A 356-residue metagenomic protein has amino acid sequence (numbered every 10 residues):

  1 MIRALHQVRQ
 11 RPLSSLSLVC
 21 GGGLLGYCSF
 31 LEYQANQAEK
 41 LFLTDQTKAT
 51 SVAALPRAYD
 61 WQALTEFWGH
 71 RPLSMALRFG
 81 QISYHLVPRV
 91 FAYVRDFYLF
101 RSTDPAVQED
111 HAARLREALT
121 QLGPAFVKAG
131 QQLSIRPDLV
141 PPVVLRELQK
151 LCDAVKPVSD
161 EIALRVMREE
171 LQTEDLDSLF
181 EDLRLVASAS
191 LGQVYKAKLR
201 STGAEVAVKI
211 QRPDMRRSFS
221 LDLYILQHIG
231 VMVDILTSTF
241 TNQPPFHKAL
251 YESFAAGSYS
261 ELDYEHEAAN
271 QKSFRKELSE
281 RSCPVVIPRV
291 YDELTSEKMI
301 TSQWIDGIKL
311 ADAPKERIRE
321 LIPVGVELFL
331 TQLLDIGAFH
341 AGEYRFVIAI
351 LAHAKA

Functional and structural regions predicted by a protein language model:
I2-Q193, E205, D214-S258: N-terminal accessory/targeting segments that precede structured cores
Q149-A154, R168, S220-L221, V231-A341 (+1 more regions): ATP-dependent phospho-/nucleotidyl transfer catalytic cores
A187, K198, Y291-E293: Well-ordered beta-strand positions
Q193-R200: Conserved ATP phosphate-binding architecture of protein kinases
S201-A204, A354: Short, solvent-exposed loop/turn segments that connect beta-strands within catalytic domains and beta-strand-rich
K209-Q211: Conserved beta3-strand ATP-binding lysine motif
G342-F346: Short, glycine/acidic-rich hinge or "gate" loops at secondary-structure transitions that mediate conformational
V347-A352: Cationic, amphipathic, low-complexity alpha-helical segments enriched in hydrophobics plus arginine/proline
